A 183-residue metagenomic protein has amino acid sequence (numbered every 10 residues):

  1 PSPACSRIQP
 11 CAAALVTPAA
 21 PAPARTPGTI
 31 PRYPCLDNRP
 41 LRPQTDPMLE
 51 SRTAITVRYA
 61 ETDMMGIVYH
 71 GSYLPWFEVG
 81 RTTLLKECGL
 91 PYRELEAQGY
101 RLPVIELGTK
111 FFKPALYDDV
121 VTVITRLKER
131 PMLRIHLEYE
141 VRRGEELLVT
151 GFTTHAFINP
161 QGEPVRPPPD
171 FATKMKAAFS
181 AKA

Functional and structural regions predicted by a protein language model:
S2-A4, R39: Short, low-complexity, intrinsically disordered N-terminal modules that encode targeting/processing signals
A4, Q9-A14, A19-A20: Residue-level detector of structural "landmarks"
T29-P40, Q44: Short, positively charged and aromatic/hydrophobic N-terminal segments
R39, T45-T122, K128-A183: Terminal targeting signals and extreme-terminal segments of soluble enzymes
